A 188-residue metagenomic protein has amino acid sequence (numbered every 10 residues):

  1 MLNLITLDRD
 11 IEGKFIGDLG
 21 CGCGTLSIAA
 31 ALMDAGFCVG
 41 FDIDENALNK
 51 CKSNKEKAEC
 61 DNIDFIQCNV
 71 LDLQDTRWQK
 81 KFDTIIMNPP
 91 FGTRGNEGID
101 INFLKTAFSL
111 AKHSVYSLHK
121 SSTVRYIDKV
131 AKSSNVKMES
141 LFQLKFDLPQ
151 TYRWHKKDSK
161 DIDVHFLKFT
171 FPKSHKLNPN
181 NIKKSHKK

Functional and structural regions predicted by a protein language model:
M1-L19, L26-I28, L32, K187: S-adenosyl-L-methionine
I28-A31, K52, L104, F108: A structural alpha-helix within SAM-dependent methyltransferase catalytic domains
G36, E59-I63, V136: A short helix-to-beta-strand connector/capping loop
F37-D42: Conserved SAM-binding motif I beta-strand of class I
N46: Conserved Rossmann-like nucleotide-cofactor binding loop
N49-K80: S-adenosyl-L-methionine
N69-K173: S-adenosylmethionine
N178-K188: Intrinsic disorder/low-complexity signal
